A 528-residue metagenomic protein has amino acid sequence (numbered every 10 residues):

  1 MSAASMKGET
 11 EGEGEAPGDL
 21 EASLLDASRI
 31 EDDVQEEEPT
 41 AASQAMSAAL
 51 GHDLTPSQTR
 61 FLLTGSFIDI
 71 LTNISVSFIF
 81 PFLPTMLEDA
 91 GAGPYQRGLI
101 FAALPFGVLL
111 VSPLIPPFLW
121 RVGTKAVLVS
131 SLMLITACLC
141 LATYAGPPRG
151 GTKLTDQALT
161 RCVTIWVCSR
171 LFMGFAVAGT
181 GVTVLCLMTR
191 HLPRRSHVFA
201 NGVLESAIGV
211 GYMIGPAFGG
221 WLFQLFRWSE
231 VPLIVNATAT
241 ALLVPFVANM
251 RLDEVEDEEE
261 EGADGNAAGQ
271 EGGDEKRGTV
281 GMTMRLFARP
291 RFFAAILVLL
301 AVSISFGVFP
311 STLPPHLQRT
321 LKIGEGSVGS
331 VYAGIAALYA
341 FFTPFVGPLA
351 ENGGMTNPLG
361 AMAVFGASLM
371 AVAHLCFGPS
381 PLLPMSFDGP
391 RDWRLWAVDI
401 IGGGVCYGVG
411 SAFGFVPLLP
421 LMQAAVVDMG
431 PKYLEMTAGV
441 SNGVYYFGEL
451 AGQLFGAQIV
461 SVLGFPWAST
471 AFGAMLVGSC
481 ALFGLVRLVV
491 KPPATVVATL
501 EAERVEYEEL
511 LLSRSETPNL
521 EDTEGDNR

Functional and structural regions predicted by a protein language model:
T40-S57, E258-A295, E503, Y507: Juxtamembrane intracellular "pre-TM" segments in multi-pass secondary transporters
I79-P81, F293-Y332: Extracytoplasmic gate region of multi-pass secondary transporters
P105-P113, Y212-M213, A336-P344, E449-L450: Residue-level signature of mid-helix packing/kink "hotspots" within the transmembrane helices of 12-pass Major
L110-G146: Conserved MFS/SLC helix-loop-helix module at the cytosolic interface between two early adjacent transmembrane helices
V111-G123, T343-N357, V460: Helix-to-loop junctions at the C-terminal end of transmembrane segments in multipass secondary transporters
L134-A158, L369-D392: C-terminal ends and interior cores of transmembrane alpha-helices in multi-pass membrane transporters/permeases
S169-I208: Cytoplasmic helix-loop-helix junction between adjacent transmembrane helices in 12-TM secondary transporters
G179-L192, G414-M429: Intracellular juxtamembrane helix-capping segments at the cytosolic ends of symmetry-related transmembrane helices
